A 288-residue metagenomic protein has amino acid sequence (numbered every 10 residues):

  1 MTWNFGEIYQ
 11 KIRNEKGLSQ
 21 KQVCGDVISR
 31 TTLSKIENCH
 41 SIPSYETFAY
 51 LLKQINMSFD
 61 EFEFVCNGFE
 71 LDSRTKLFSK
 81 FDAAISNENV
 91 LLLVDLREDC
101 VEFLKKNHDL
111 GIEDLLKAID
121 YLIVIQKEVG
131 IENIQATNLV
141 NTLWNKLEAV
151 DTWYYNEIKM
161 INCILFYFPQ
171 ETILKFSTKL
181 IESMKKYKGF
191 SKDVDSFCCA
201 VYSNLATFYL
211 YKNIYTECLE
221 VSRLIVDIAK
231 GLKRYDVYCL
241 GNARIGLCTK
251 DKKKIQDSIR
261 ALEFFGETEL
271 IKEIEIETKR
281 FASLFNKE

Functional and structural regions predicted by a protein language model:
M1-E15: A short, Lys/Arg-rich alpha-helix, primarily the initiator
G17-K35: Short alpha-helical DNA-recognition segment
E46-E61: DNA major-groove recognition helix of helix-turn-helix/homeodomain DNA-binding modules
S58-I131, A136-T137: Charged, helix-prone or intrinsically disordered regulatory segments positioned adjacent to compact structured domains
L77, E157, C198, Y202 (+1 more regions): TPR repeat positional signature
A84, I164, Y202, Y209 (+2 more regions): Residue at a conserved register position within TPR or TPR-like alpha-solenoid repeats
S86-D99, I131-N141, Q170-E182, K212-R223: Helix-turn-helix repeat elements of alpha-solenoid scaffolds
E98-K105, N141-E148, I181-G189, S222-K230 (+1 more regions): Amphipathic alpha-helical segments of tetratricopeptide repeats
